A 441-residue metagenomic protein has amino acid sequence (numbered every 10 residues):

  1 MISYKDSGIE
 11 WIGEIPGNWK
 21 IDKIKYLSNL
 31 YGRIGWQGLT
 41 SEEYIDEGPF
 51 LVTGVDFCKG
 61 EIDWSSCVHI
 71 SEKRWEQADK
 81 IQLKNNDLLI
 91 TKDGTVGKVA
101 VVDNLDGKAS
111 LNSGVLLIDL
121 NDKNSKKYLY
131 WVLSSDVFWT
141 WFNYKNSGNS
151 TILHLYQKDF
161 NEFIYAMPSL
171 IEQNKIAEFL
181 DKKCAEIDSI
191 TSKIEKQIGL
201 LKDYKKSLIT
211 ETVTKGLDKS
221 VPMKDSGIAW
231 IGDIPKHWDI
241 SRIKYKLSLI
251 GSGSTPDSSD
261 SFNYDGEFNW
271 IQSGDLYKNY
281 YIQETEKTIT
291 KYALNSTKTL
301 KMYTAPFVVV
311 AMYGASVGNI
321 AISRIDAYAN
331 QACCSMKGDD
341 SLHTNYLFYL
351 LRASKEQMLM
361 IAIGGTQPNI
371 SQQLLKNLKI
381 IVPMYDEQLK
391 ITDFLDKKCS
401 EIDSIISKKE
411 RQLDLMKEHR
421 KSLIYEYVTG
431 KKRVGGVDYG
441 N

Functional and structural regions predicted by a protein language model:
M1-I12, N18, M167-V221, I381-N441: Amphipathic alpha-helical coiled-coil/heptad-repeat segments
S3-G35, E162, A166-L170, N174 (+3 more regions): Non-catalytic DNA-recognition/assembly elements of restriction-modification systems
Y4-S7, K92, K108-L116, N124-K127 (+4 more regions): A short glycine-rich beta-alpha junction/loop motif
G17-G60, R74-A78, D239-N279, N295-K298: Low-complexity, Lys/Gly-biased intrinsically disordered segments
G35, C58-H69, L88-T91, T95-L111 (+8 more regions): Short, ligand-facing micro-motifs at secondary-structure edges
Q37-I45, Y144-N146, P222-S226, P256-Y264 (+2 more regions): Short coil/turn segments at secondary-structure boundaries
F50-T53, W64-R74, D225, T285-L294: Short, structured beta-strand/loop micro-motifs enriched in basic residues and often containing a Trp
L120-S125, G338-H343: Ligand-binding loop in jelly-roll beta-barrel domains
